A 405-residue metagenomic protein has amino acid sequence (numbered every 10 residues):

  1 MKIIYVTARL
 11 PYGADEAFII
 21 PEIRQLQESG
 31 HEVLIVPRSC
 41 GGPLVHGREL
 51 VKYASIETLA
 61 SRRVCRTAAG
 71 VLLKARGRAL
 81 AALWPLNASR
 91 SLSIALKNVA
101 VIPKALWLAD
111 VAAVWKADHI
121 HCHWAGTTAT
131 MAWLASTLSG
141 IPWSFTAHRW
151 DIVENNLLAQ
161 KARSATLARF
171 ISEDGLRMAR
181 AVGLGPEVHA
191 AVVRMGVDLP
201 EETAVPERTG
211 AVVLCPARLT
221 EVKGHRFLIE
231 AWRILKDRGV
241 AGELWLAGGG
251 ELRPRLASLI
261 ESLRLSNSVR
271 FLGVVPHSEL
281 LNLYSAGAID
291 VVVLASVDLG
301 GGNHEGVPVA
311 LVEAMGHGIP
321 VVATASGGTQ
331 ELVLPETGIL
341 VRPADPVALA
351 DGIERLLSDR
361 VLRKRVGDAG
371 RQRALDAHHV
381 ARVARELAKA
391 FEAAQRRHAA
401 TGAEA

Functional and structural regions predicted by a protein language model:
M1-R63, I141, E404-A405: N-terminal subdomain of nucleotide-sugar transferases
A17, G210-I234, G239-V240, E251-S258 (+2 more regions): A conserved mid-protein helix/loop that constitutes part of the nucleotide-sugar donor-binding site
P37, I152, L158-E202: Donor nucleotide-sugar binding/catalytic pocket of nucleotide-sugar-dependent glycosyltransferases
R255-L281, A286, D290: Nucleotide-activated donor-binding/catalytic signature segment of Leloir-type glycosyltransferases, i.e., the conserved
S268, A348, R355, L362-A377 (+2 more regions): A short, well-ordered alpha-helix in the C-terminal region of glycosyltransferases
S278, N282, G287, L294-V309 (+1 more regions): Nucleotide-sugar-dependent
V293, L311, G316, P320-A323: Short hydrophobic beta-strand element within catalytic cores of glycosyltransferases and related nucleotide-activated
L332-P346, R355-V361, D376: Conserved acidic donor-binding segment of nucleotide-sugar-dependent glycosyltransferases
